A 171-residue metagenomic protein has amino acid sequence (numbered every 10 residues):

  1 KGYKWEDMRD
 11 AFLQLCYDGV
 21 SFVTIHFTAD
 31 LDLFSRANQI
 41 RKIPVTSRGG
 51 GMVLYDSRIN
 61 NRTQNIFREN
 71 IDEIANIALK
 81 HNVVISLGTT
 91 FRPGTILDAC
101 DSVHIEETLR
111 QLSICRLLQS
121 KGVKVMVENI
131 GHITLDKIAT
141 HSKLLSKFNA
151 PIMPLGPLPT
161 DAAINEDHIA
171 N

Functional and structural regions predicted by a protein language model:
K1-N171: Alpha/beta enzyme core
